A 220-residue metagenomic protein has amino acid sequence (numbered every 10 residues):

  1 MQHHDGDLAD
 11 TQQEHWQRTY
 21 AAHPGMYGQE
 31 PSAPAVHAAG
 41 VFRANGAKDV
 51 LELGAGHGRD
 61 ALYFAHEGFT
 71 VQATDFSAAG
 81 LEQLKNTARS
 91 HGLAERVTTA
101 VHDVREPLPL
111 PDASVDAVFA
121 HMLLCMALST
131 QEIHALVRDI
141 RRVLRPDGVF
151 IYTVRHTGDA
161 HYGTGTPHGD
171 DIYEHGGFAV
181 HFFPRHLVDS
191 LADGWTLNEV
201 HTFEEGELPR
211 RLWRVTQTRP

Functional and structural regions predicted by a protein language model:
M1-N45, V50, G56-E106, V149-P220: Class I (Rossmann-like) S-adenosyl-L-methionine-dependent methyltransferase catalytic domain, capturing the SAM-binding
P109-V118: A short acidic, Gly/Pro-enriched loop at the edge of an enzyme's catalytic core that lines a small-molecule cofactor
A120-L123: A short beta-strand submotif of the Rossmann-like class I SAM-dependent methyltransferase core that lines
A127-D139: A short, conserved alpha-helix within the catalytic core of class I
L128, R145, A192-D193: Short conserved AdoMet
D139-P146: Conserved helix-to-beta-strand junction in the class I
